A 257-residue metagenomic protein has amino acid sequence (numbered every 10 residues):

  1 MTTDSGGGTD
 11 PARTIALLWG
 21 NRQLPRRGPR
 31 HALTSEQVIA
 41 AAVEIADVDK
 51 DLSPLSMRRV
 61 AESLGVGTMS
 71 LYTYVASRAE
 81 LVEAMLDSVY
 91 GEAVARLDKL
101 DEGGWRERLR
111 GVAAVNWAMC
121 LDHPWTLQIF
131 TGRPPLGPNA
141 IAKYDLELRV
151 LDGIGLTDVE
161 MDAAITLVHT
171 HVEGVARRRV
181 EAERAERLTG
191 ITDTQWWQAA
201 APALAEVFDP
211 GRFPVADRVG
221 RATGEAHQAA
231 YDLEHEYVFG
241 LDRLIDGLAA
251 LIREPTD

Functional and structural regions predicted by a protein language model:
M1-A32, G211-G224, T256-D257: N-terminal intrinsically disordered/low-complexity leader segments
Q37, A41, I45-A79: Helix-turn-helix
Q37, R59, E80, G111 (+5 more regions): Amphipathic alpha-helical interaction segments
Q37-E44, E80-R96, G111-V115, A142-L146: Alpha-helical structural segments
S70-A76, E83-V94, L100-E102, G137-N139: Long, hydrophobic, well-ordered secondary-structure blocks that form the structural core and pocket-lining surfaces
A95-A142, M161, I165-V168: Hydrophobic alpha-helical connector segments
K143-H171, V175-P202, L248-L251, P255: Hydrophobic alpha-helical bundle segments that form small-molecule/ligand-binding pockets
I191-D257: A structured, mid-to-C-terminal "fold-capping" secondary-structure block
